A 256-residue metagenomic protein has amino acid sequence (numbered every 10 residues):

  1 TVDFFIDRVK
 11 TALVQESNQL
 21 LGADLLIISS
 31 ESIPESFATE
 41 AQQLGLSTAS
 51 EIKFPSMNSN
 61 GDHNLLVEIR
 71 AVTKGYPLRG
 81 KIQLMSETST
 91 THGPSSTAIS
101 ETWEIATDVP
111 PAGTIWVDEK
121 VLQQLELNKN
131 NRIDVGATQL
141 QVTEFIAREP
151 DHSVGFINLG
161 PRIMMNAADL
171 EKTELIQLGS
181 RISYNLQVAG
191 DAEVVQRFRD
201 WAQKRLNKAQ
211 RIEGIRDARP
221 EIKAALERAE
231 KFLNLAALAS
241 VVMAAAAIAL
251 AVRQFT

Functional and structural regions predicted by a protein language model:
T1-V242, I248, Q254: Membrane transport/envelope proteins' first extracytoplasmic loop
